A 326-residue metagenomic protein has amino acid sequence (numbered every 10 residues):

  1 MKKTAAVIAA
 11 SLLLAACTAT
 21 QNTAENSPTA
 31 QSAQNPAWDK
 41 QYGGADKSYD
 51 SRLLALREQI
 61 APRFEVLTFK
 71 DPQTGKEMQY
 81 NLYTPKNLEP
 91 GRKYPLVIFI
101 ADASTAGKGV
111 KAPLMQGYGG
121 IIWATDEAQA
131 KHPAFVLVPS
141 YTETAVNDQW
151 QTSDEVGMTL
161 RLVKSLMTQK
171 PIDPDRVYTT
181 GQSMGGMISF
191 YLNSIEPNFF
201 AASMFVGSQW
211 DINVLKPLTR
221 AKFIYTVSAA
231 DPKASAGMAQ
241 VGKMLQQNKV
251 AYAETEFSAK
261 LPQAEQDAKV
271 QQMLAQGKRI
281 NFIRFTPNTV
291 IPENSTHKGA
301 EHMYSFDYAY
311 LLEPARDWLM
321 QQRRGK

Functional and structural regions predicted by a protein language model:
A9-A15: Bacterial N-terminal signal peptides
C17-L96, M187, A253-L261, R324: A domain-start/cap signature at the N-terminus of enzymes
N87-R92, A145-S183: Gly/Ser-rich "nucleophile elbow"/oxyanion-hole loop immediately N-terminal to the catalytic nucleophile in hydrolases
L96, I100-L160: Active-site machinery of serine-nucleophile hydrolases
M115-E127, V206-L215, Q266-K269: Alpha-helical scaffolding within the catalytic cores of extracellular/periplasmic polymer-degrading hydrolases
K164, T168-P171, D175-T219: Primarily recognizes the serine-hydrolase "nucleophile elbow" in alpha/beta-hydrolase and SGNH/GDSL folds
I224-V227: Short beta-strand/loop motif that positions the catalytic acidic residue of the alpha/beta-hydrolase fold
A229-S235, A251-K326: C-terminal catalytic histidine-bearing segment of alpha/beta-hydrolase fold enzymes
